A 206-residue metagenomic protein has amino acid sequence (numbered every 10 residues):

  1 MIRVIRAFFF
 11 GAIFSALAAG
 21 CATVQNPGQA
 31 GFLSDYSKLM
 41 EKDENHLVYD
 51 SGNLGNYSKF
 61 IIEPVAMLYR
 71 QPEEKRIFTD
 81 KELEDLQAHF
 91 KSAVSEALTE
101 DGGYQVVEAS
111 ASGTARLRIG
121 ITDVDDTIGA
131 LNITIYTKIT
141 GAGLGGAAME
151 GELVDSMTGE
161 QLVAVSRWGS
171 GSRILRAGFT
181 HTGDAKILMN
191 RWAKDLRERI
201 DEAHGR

Functional and structural regions predicted by a protein language model:
M1-A12: Bacterial N-terminal signal peptides that target proteins for export
L17-G20: C-terminal motif of bacterial Sec signal peptides marking the signal peptidase cleavage site
A22-A88, E198-R206: A structural "domain/chain start" motif
P27, E100-E160, G171-G178: Surface-exposed short loop/turn segments
M67, K91, S95-G103, D126 (+1 more regions): Sec-exported extracytoplasmic/periplasmic mature domains
E74-D85, Y104-V106, L175-G183: Second-shell loop/turn segments in exported
G169, A177-R206: Compositionally biased, intrinsically disordered linkers/stalks adjacent to structured regions
